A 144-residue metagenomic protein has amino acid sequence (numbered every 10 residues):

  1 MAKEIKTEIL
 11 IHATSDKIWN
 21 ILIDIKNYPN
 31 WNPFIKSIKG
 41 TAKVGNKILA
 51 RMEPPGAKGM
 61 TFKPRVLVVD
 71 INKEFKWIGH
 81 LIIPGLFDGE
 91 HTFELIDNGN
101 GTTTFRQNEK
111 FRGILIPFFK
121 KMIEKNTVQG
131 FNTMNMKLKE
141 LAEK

Functional and structural regions predicted by a protein language model:
M1-K39, K43, T133: Hydrophobic ligand-binding cavity/cleft-lining segments
M1-L10, A50, L67, N132 (+1 more regions): Hydrophobic-ligand-binding modules of eukaryotic lipid transfer/binding families
I18-L22, Y28, I48-A50, V66 (+4 more regions): Hydrophobic pocket/interface hotspot
I35, K76, H80, D88 (+2 more regions): Hydrophobic small-molecule pocket/channel-lining residues, especially in calycin-type beta-barrels
K39, G56-T104, K110-R112: Hydrophobic-ligand binding "helix-grip"
K43-K47, D70: Glycine-centered small-residue hotspots that permit tight backbone geometry or close packing
T104, K110-K144: A conserved amphipathic terminal alpha-helix motif
